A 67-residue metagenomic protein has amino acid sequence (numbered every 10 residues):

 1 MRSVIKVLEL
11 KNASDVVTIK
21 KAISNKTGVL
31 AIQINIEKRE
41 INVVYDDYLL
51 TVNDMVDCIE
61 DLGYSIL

Functional and structural regions predicted by a protein language model:
M1-E9: Short glycine-/aliphatic-rich beta-strand segments at the starts of folded cytosolic domains
K11-N25: Short amphipathic alpha-helix segments
T18-A22, D54-D61: Short amphipathic alpha-helices in soluble, non-transmembrane regions that often serve as interface/regulatory elements
I23-N35: Short acidic amphipathic segments
I34, L62-L67: Conserved short beta-strand edge segments in small beta-sheet-based binding/regulatory domains
R39-V44: A generic structural motif
D46-L50: Helix N-cap motif at beta-to-alpha junctions
